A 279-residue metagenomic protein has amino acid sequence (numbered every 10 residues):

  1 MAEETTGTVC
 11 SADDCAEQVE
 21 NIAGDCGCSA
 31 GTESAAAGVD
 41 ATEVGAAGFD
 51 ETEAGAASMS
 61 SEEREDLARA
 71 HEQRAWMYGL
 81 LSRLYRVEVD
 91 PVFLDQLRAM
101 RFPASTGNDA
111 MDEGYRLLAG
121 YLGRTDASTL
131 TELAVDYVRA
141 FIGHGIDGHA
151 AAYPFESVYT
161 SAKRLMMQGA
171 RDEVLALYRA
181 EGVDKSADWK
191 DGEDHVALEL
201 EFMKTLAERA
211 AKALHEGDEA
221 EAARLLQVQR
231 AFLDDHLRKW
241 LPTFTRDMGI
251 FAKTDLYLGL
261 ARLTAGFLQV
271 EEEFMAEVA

Functional and structural regions predicted by a protein language model:
A2-C10, C15-A36, G48-A279: Surface/interface-facing alpha-helical segments and adjacent flexible terminal/loop regions used for partner/assembly
